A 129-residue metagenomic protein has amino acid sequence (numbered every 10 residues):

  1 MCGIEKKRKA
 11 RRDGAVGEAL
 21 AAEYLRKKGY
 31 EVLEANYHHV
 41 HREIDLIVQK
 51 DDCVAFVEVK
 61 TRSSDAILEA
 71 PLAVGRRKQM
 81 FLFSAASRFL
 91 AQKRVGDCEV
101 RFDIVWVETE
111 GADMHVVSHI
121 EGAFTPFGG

Functional and structural regions predicted by a protein language model:
M1-A35: Acidic-basic catalytic patches of nuclease active cores, encompassing PD-(D/E)XK and other metal-cofactor nuclease
L25, I44-I67, L82: Conserved catalytic cores of phosphodiester-cleaving nucleases, focusing on short active-site segments
V32-E34, F56, F102: Hydrophobic residues on conserved beta-strands that form the core of alpha/beta folds
L33-E34, A91-K93: Short helix-to-loop capping/linker segments positioned immediately adjacent to catalytic or ligand/cofactor-binding
N36, K60, D103-V105: Solvent-exposed beta-strand sheet faces enriched in polar/charged residues
H39-R42: Short acidic/glycine-enriched loop/turn segments that link adjacent beta-strands
R62-R88, Q92: Mg2+/Mn2+-dependent nuclease catalytic core
Q92-G129: Domain-level recognition of nuclease-like catalytic cores that cleave nucleotide substrates
